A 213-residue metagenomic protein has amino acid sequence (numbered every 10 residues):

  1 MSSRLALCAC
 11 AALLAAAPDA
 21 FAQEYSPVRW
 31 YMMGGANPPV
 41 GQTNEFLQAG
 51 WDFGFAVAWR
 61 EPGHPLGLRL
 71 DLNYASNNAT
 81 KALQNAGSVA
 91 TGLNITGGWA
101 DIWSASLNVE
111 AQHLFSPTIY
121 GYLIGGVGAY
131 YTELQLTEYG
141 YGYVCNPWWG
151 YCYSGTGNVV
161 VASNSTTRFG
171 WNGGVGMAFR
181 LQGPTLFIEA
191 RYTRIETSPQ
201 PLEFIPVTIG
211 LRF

Functional and structural regions predicted by a protein language model:
M1-S26: Cleavable N-terminal export/targeting peptides
E24-P38: Transmembrane beta-strand segments of Gram-negative outer membrane beta-barrel proteins
S26-V28, L47-F53, W99-A105, S165-W171 (+1 more regions): Residues that define the transmembrane beta-barrel architecture of outer-membrane proteins
V40-N44, A90-G98, T156-S163, T193-T197: Extracellular loop and loop/strand-boundary signature of outer-membrane beta-barrel proteins
G41-Q48, P62, P117, I195-F204: Solvent-exposed loop/turn segments connecting transmembrane beta-strands in outer-membrane beta-barrel proteins
W51-Y143, Q182-G183, I205, G210-F213: Gram-negative (and chloroplast) outer-membrane scaffold detector with strong preference for beta-barrel transmembrane
A79, S163, G176-F213: Predominantly the C-terminal beta-signal and adjacent terminal strand-loop region of outer-membrane beta-barrel
G140-N158: Low-complexity, compositionally biased segments in intrinsically disordered regions
